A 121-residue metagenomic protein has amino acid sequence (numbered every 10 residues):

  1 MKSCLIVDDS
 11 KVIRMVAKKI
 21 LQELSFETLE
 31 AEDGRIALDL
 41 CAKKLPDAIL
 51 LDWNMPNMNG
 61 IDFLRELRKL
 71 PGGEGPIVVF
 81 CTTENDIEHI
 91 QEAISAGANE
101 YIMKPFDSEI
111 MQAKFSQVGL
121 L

Functional and structural regions predicted by a protein language model:
K11-L29, V118: Two-component/phosphorelay signaling modules centered on CheY-like receiver
E30-D39, G60: Helix N-cap/capping motif at the beta->alpha junctions
D39, I61-E74: Short amphipathic alpha-helix used as the core "switch/output" element in two-component signaling
K44-L50: Active-site beta3 strand of CheY-like receiver
M55: Receiver (REC) domain active-site loop signature in two-component systems and cognate sites in sensor histidine kinases
D62, N85-E100, I110-A113: Alpha4 helix (beta4-alpha4-beta5 surface) of REC/receiver domains from two-component response regulators
K104: A Lys-centered signature of the CheY-like receiver
